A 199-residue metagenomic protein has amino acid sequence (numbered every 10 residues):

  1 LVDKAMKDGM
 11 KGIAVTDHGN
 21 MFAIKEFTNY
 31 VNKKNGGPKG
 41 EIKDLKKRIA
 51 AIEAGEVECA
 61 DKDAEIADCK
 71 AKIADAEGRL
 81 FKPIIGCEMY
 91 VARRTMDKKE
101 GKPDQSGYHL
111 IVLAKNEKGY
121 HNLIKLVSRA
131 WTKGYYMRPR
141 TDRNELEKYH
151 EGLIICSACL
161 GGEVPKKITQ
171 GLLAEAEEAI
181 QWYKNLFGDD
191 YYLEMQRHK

Functional and structural regions predicted by a protein language model:
L1-K199: Phosphodiester-processing cores and adjacent nucleic acid-binding clamps
